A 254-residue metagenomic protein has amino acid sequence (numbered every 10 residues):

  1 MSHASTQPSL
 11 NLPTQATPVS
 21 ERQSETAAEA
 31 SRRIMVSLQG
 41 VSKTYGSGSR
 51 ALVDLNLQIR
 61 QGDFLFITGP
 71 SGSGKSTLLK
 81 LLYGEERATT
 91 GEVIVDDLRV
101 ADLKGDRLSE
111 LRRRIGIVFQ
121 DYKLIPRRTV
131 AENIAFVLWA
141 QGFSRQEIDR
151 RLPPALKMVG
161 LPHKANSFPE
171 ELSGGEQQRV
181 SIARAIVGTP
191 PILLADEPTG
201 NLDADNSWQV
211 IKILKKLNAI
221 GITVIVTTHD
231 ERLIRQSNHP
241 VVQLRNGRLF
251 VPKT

Functional and structural regions predicted by a protein language model:
Y83: Helix-to-loop junction immediately C-terminal to a conserved catalytic motif
G91-R99, L111: Conserved ABC transporter NBD signature motif
R128-F136: Short coil-to-helix segment of the ABC ATPase nucleotide-binding domain corresponding to the Q-loop/switch region
S167-E170, G188, I220: Conserved signature/switch motifs of ABC ATPase nucleotide-binding domains
F168-L172, E176-Q178: Conserved ABC ATPase signature
I182: Hydrophobic anchor residue at the start of the ABC signature
L193-D196: Catalytic Walker B motif of ABC-type/P-loop ATPase nucleotide-binding domains
